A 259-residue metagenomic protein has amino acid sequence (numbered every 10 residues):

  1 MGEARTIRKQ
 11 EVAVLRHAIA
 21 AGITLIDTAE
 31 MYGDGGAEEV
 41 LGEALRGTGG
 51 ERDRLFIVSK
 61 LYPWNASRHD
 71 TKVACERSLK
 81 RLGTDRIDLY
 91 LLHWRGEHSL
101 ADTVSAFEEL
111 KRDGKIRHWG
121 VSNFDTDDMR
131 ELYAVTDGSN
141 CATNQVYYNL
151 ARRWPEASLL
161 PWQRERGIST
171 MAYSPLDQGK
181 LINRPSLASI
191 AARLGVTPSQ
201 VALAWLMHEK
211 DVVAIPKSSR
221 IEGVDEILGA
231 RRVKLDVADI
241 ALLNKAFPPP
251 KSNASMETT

Functional and structural regions predicted by a protein language model:
M1-K9, S59-H69, H93, H98: Active-site mouth loops of central-metabolism enzymes
M1-L55: N-terminal binding-site loop/beta-alpha segment at the start of enzyme catalytic domains that lines or forms
R5-A18, S67-L82, D102, D127-E131: Short, acidic/polar
H17, A21, R81-L82, G114 (+1 more regions): Structural motif
I26, I87, W119: Glycine-centered flexible beta-alpha turn that most often forms the glycine-rich phosphate-binding loop
R52-N65, L89-H93, N123, V146-Y148: A short, structured active-site edge motif that brings together acidic residues
T71-H93, E109-D113, V135: CE4/NodB-like, metal-dependent polysaccharide N-deacetylase domain that modifies extracellular/periplasmic N-acetylated
R95-T259: Beta/alpha (TIM)-barrel catalytic core signal, keyed to glycine-rich beta->alpha loops juxtaposed to Asp/Glu that bind
